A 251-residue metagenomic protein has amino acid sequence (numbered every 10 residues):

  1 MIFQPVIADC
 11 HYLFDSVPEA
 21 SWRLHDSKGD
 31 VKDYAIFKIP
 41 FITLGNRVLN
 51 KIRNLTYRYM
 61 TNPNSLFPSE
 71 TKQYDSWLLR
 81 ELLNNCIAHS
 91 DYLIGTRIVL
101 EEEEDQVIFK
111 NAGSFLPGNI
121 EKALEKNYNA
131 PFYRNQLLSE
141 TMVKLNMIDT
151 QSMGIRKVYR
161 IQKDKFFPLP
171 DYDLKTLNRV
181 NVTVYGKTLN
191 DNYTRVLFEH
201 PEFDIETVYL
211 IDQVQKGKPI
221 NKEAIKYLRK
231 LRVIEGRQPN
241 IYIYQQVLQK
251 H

Functional and structural regions predicted by a protein language model:
M1-H251: C-terminal regulatory or interaction extensions
